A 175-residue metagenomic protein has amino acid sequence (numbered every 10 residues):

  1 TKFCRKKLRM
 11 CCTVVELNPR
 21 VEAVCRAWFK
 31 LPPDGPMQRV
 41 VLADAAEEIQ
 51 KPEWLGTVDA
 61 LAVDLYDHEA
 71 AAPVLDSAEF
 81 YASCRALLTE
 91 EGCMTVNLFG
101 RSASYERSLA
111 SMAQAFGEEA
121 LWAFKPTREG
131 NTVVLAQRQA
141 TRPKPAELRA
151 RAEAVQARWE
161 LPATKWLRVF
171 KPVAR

Functional and structural regions predicted by a protein language model:
T1-E91, A103: The AdoMet/dcAdoMet-binding core of the Class I SAM-like
R9-C11, G35-M37, E91, E118-A120 (+1 more regions): A generic structural signal for alpha->beta connector loops
T13, W54, L65-D67, L87-G92 (+4 more regions): A broad, low-amplitude sensor of folded, mature protein cores
A23, A27, E47, K51 (+6 more regions): Charged/polar, solvent-exposed surface patches and flexible loops
W28-F29, I49-E53, M94-A103, E129-V134 (+2 more regions): Low-complexity, flexible helical/coil segments
A78-P143: C-terminal substrate-binding/active-site "lid" region of AdoMet-derived donor-dependent transferases
A110, R128-R175: SAM/dcSAM-binding transferase cores
